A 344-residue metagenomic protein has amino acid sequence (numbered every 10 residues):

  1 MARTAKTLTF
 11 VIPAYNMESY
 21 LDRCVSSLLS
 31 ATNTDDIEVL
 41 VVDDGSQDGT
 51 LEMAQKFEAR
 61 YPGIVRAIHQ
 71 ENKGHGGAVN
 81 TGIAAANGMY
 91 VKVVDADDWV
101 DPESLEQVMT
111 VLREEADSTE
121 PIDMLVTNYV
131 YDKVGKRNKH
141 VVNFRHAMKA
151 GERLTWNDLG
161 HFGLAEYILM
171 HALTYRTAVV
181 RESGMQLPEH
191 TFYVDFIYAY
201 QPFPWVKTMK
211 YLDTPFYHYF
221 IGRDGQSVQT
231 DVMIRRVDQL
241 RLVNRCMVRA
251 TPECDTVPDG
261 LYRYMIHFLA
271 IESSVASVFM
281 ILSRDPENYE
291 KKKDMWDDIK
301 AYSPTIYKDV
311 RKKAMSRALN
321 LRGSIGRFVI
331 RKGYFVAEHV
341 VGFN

Functional and structural regions predicted by a protein language model:
M17-S30: Short, well-formed alpha-helical segments that are part of the catalytic scaffolds of diverse glycosyltransferases
S27, D43-E52, G74: A conserved acidic beta->alpha catalytic loop
D36-G45, R66-E71, A96: Short beta-strand/loop segment that forms part of the nucleotide-sugar
Q70-A86: Glycine-rich, basic loop-to-helix element that forms the pyrophosphate-binding segment of sugar-nucleotide handling
H75, W99-M209, I221, G225-M233: Donor-binding/catalytic cores of nucleotide-activated saccharide and glycerol-phosphate transferases/polymerases
V91: Short aromatic/hydrophobic "clamp" motif used to bind/position activated sugar donors
T191, T208-V243, S283-E290: Nucleotide-sugar-dependent glycosyltransferase catalytic core
L282-N344: Membrane-interface aromatic/basic loop that binds lipid-linked glycans or pyrophosphate carriers, typified by
